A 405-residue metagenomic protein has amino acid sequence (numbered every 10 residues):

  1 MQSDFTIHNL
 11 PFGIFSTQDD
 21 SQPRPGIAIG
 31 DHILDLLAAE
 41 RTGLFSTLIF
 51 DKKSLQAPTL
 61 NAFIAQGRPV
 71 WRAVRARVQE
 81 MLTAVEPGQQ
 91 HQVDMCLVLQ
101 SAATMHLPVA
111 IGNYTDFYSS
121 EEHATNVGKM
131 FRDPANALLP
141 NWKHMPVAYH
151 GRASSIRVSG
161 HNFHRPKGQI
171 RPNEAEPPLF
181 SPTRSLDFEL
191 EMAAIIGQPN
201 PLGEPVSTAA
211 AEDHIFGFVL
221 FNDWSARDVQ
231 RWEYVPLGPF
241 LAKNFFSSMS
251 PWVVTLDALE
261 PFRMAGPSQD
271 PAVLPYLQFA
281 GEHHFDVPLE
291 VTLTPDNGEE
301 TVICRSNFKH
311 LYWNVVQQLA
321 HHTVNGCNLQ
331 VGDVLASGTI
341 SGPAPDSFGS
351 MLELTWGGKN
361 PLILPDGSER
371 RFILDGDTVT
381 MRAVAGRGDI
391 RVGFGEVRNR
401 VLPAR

Functional and structural regions predicted by a protein language model:
M1-T17, A28, A38-C304, Y312-V316 (+1 more regions): Active-site microenvironments in enzyme catalytic cores
I7-N9, E191, F246, H284-P288 (+4 more regions): Active-site lining segments that contact anionic ligands and/or coordinate catalytic metals
P25, H32-I33, E191, V334 (+2 more regions): Residue-level marker of beta-strand positions
V253, E260, L293-N297, L319-L329 (+2 more regions): Alpha-helix capping/termination and helix-coil
D296-N307, M351, V392-F394: Local beta-strand/beta-hairpin segments that build beta-sheet-rich folds
W313-A320, N328-V331, L335-T378, R382-V384 (+2 more regions): Active-site pocket scaffolds in enzymes
N399-A404: Short beta-strand edge segments in extracellular beta-sheet folds
